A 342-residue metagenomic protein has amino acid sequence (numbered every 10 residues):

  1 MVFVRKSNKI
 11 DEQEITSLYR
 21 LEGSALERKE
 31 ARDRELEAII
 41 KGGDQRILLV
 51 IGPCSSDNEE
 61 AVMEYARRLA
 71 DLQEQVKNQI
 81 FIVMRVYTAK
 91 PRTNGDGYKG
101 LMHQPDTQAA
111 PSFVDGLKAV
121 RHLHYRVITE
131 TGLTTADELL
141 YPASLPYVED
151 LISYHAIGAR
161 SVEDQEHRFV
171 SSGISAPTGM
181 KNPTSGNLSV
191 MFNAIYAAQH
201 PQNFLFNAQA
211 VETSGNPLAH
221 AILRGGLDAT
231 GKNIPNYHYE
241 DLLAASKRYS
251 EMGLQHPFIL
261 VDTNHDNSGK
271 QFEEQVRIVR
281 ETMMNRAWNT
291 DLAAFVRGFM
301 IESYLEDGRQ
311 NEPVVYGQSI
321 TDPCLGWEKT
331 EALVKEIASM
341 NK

Functional and structural regions predicted by a protein language model:
M1-K41: N- or domain-start disorder-to-order transition segments that initiate the globular core
E37-Q45, E251-H256: Glycine-rich phosphate/diphosphate-binding loops that line cofactor/substrate pockets in enzymes
L48-A61, D322: Conserved phosphate/anionic-ligand binding catalytic regions in large, soluble enzymes, centered on
G52, V261, G326: Conserved, mostly hydrophobic/aromatic
C54-D57, H256, N264-K270: Short acidic, Gly/Ser-rich segments with clustered Asp/Glu that frequently serve as metal-coordination loops in enzyme
A66, Q79-S246, H265-K270, Q275-E281 (+4 more regions): Active-site-facing alpha/beta catalytic cores
S303-N341: Internal helix-turn-beta structural module
